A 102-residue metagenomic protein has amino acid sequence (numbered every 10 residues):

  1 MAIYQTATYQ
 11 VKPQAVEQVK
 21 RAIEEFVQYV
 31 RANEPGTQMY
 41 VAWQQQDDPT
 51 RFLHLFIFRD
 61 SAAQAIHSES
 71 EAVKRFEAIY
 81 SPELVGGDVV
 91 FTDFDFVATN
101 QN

Functional and structural regions predicted by a protein language model:
A2-Q10, M39-E69: Short, well-ordered beta-strand segments in beta-rich or mixed alpha/beta enzyme and ligand-binding folds
Q10-V19: Short, surface-exposed ligand-recognition loops at beta-strand->loop->(often short) alpha-helix junctions that present
Q14, D47, A62, E71 (+2 more regions): Short alpha-helical
E25-M39, I57-F91: An amphipathic, aromatic/His-enriched active-site/gating alpha helix that lines ligand/cofactor pockets
F96-N102: Acidic/histidine-enriched, glycine/proline-rich intrinsically disordered or flexible terminal extensions
